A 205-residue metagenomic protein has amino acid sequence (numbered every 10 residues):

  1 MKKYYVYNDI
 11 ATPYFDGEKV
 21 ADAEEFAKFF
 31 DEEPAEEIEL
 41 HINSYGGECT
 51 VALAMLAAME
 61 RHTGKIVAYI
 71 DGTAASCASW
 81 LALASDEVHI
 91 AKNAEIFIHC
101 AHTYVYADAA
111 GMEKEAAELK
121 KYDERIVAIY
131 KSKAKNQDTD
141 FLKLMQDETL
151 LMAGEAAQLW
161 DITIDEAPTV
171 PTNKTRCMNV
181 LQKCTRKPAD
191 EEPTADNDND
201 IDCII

Functional and structural regions predicted by a protein language model:
M1-C77, A84-I205: N-terminal organellar transit peptides
